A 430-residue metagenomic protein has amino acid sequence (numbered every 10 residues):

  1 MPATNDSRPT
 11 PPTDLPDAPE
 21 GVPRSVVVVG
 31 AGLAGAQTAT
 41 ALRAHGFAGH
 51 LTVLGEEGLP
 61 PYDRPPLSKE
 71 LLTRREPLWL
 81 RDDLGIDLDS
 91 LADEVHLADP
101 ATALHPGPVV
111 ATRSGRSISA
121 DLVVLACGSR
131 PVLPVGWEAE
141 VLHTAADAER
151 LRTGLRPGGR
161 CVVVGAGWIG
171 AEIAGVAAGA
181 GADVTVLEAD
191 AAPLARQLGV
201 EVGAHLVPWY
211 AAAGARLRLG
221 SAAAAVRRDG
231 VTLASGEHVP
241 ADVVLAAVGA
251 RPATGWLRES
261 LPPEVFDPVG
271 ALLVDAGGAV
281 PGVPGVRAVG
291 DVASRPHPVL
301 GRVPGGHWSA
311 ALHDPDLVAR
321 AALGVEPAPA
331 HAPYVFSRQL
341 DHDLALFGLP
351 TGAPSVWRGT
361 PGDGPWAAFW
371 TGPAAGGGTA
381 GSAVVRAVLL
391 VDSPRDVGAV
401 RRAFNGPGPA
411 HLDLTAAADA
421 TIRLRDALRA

Functional and structural regions predicted by a protein language model:
M1-V27, I86, S90-R160, A234 (+4 more regions): FAD-binding core/adjacent interface of flavoenzyme oxidoreductases
P9, G21-S25, S294-G398: Mid-to-C-terminal Rossmann-like scaffold of FAD/NAD(P)H-dependent oxidoreductases
P12-D93, V176-Q197, A399: Beta1-alpha1 glycine-rich phosphate/pyrophosphate-binding loop at the start of Rossmann-like nucleotide-binding domains
G32-L33, G58, P131, A146 (+3 more regions): Residue-level detector of alpha-helix initiation sites
D83-V95, L206-L217: Helical element adjacent to the flavin cofactor pocket in flavoenzyme catalytic cores
W137-G159, G230-T232, H238-A311: FAD-site-proximal beta/loop scaffold in flavoenzymes
R160, I169-A223, H331-F336: Rossmann-like dinucleotide-binding cores of NAD(P)H-dependent redox enzymes
E237-P268, H342-A430: C-terminal catalytic lobe of FAD-dependent flavoproteins
